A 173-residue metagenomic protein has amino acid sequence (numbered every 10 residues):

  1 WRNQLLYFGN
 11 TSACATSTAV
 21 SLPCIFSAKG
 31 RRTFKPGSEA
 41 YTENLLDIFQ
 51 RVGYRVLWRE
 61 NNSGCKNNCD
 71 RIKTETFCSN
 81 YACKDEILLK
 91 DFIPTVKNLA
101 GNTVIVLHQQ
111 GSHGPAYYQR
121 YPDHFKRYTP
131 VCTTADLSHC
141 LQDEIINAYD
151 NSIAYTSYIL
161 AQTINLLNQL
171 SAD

Functional and structural regions predicted by a protein language model:
W1-T133: Active-site-proximal alpha/beta segments of enzymes that process anionic O-linked groups
K90-I93, V131-D173: A long, amphipathic alpha-helix that forms part of the scaffold/cap immediately adjacent to metal-dependent active
